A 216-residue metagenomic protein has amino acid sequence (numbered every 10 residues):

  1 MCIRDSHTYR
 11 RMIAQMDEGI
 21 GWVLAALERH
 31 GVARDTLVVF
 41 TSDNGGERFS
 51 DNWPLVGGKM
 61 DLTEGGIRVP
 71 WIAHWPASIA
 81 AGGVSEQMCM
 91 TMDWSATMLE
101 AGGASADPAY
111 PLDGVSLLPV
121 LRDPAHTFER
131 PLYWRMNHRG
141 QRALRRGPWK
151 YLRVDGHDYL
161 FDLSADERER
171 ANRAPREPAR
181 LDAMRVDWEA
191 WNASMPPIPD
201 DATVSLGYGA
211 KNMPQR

Functional and structural regions predicted by a protein language model:
M1-D5: Conserved small/polar residues in nucleotide/adenosyl-binding loops
H7, A14-E18, C89-A96, L112-V115 (+3 more regions): A structural signal for well-ordered alpha-helical segments within the folded catalytic domains of diverse enzymes
Y9, I13, I20, L37-S42 (+3 more regions): Beta-strand elements within well-structured catalytic alpha/beta cores of enzymes that handle phosphate/sulfate esters
R10-I13, D17-L24, E28, S95-L99 (+5 more regions): Non-transmembrane alpha-helical segments in soluble domains of secreted/periplasmic/extracellular proteins
A25-S78, M90, R216: Histidine-centered active-site microenvironments of extracellular/periplasmic hydrolases and transferases
A33, S50, E64-R68, C89 (+4 more regions): Short, solvent-exposed loop/turn segments at the edges of secondary structure
R34-T36, A81-L144: Polar, surface-exposed loop/tail segments that function as active-site lids or cofactor/substrate-recognition elements
W94, R146-G147, D155-H157, L163-R216: Long, internal low-complexity/basic segments
